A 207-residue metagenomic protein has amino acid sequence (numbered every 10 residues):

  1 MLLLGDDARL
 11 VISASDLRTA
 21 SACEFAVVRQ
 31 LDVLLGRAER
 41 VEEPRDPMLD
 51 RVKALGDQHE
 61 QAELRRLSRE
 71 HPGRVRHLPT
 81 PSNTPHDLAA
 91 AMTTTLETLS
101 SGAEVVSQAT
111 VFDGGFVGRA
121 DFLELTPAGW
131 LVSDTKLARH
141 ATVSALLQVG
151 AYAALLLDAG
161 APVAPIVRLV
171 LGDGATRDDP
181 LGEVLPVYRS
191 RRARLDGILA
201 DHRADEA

Functional and structural regions predicted by a protein language model:
M1-P127: Metal-dependent nuclease catalytic cores that hydrolyze phosphodiester bonds in DNA/RNA, characterized by
T19, F116, V143-G150, G182 (+1 more regions): Short, amphipathic alpha-helical segments
R45, R51, S133-T135, A193: A signal for specific C-terminal beta-sheet/loop modules enriched in small/flexible residues with GP/PG/PP motifs
R51, L55, G114, K136-S144 (+1 more regions): Conserved aromatic-histidine-acidic binding/catalytic patches
E63, S107, S133, V167-L169: Generic structural hydrophobic/aromatic packing signal, biased to beta-strands
L64, G150-A153: Generic solvent-exposed, charged/amphipathic alpha-helical segments that serve as macromolecular interface scaffolds
Q108-T110, R119-L125, G129-R139, Q148 (+1 more regions): Active-site ExK catalytic segment of metal-dependent nucleases
H140-V143, L155-A207: Metal-dependent nuclease catalytic regions and adjoining charged, substrate-binding loops involved in nucleic-acid end
